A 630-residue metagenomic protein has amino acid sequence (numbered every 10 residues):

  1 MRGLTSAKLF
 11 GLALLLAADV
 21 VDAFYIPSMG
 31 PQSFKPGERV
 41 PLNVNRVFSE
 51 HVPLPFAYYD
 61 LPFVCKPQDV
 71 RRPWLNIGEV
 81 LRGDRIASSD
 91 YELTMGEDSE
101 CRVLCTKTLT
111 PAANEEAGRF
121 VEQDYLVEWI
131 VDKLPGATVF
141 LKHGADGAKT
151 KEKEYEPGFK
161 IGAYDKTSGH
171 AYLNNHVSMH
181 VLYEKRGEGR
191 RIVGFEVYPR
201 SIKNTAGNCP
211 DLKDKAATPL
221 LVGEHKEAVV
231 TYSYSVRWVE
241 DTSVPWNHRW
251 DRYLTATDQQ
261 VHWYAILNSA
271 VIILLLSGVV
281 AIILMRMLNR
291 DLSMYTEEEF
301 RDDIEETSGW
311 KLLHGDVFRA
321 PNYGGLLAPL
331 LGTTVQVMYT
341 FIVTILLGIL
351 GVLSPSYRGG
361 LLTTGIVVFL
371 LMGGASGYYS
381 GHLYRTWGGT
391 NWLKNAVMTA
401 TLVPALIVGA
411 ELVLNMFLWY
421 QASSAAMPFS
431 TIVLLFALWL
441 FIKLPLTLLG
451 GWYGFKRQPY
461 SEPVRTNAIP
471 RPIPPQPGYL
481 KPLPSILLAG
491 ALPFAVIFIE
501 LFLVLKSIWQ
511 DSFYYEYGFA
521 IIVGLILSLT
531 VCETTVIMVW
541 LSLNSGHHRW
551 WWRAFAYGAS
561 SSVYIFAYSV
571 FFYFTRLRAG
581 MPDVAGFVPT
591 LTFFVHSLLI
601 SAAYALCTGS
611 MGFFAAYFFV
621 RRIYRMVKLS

Functional and structural regions predicted by a protein language model:
R2-S6, F10, D19, R621 (+1 more regions): Non-catalytic accessory regions used for complex assembly or targeting
T5-G11, Q260-L274, G324-Q336, S356-G373 (+6 more regions): Transmembrane alpha-helices of multi-pass eukaryotic membrane proteins
K8, A18-L267: Soluble extramembrane domains flanking the early transmembrane region of eukaryotic membrane proteins
L14-F24, I273-R286, Q336-V352, M372-R385 (+6 more regions): Membrane-embedded alpha-helices of multi-pass membrane proteins, especially ion channels and transporters
P31, P36, M287-K311, T344 (+8 more regions): Interhelical loop segments of eukaryotic multi-pass membrane proteins
G223, T575-S630: TerminUS-proximal long segments
H248-W419, W452: Hydrophobic alpha-helical transmembrane segments corresponding to the first two to three helices of multi-pass helical
I304-F318, I469-S485, S560-I565, S630: Cytosolic juxtamembrane regulatory segments of multi-pass membrane proteins
